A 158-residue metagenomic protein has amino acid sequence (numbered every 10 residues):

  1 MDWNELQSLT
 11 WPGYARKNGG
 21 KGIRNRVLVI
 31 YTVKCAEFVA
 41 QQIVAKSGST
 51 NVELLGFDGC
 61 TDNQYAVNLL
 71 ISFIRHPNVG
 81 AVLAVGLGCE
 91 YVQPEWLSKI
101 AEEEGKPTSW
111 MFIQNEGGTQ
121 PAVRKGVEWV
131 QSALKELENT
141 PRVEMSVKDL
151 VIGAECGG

Functional and structural regions predicted by a protein language model:
M1-G158: Metallocofactor- and cofactor-centric catalytic cores in central/energy metabolism, strongly enriched
